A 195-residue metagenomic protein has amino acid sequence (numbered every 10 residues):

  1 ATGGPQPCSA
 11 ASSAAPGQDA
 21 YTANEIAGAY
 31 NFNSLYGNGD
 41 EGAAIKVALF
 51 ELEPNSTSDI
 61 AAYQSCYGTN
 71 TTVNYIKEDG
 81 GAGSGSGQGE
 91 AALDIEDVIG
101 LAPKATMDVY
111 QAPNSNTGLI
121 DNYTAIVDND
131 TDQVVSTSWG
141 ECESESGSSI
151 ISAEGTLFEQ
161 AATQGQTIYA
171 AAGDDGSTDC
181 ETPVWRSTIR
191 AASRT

Functional and structural regions predicted by a protein language model:
A1-T195: Substrate-binding/charge-relay-adjacent region of secreted/lumenal peptidase catalytic domains
